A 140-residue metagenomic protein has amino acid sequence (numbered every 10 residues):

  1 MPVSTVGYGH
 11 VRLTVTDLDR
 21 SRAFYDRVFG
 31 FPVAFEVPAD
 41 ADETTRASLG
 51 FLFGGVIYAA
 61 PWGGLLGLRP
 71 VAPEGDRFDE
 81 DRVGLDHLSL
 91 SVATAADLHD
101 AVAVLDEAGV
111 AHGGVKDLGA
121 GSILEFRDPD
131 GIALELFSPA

Functional and structural regions predicted by a protein language model:
P2-S4, H99-A140: Vicinal oxygen chelate
V3, S48, I57-Y58, R77-E80 (+1 more regions): Short secondary-structure boundary/capping segments
Y8-T16, V56-A60, R77-V104, S122-R127: Vicinal oxygen chelate
H10, F29, E135: Short catalytic micro-motifs in class I SAM-dependent methyltransferases
T14-G64: Core segments of cupin and vicinal oxygen chelate
A41-T45, P73-F78, H112: A short, acidic/glycine-rich surface segment
W62, R69-D76, S138-A140: Acetyl-CoA-dependent GNAT
W62-L65, D130-I132: Short acidic/polar mixed-charge low-complexity motifs
